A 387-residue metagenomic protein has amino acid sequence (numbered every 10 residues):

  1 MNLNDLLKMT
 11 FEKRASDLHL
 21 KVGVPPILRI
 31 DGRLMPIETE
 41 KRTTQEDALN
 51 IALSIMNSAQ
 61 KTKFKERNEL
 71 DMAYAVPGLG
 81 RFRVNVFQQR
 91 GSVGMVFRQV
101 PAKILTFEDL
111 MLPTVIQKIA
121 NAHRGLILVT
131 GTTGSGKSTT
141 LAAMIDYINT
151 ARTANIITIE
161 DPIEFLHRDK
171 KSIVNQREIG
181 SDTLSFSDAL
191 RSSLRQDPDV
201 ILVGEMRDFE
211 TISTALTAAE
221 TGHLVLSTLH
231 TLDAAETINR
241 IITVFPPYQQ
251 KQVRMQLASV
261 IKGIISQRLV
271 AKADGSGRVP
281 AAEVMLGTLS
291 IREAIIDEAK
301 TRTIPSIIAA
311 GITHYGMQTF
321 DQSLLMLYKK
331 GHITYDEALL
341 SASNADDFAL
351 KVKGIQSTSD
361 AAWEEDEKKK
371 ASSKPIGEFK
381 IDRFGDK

Functional and structural regions predicted by a protein language model:
M1-K387: Short, flexible helix-loop junctions that flank or precede catalytic/ligand sites
